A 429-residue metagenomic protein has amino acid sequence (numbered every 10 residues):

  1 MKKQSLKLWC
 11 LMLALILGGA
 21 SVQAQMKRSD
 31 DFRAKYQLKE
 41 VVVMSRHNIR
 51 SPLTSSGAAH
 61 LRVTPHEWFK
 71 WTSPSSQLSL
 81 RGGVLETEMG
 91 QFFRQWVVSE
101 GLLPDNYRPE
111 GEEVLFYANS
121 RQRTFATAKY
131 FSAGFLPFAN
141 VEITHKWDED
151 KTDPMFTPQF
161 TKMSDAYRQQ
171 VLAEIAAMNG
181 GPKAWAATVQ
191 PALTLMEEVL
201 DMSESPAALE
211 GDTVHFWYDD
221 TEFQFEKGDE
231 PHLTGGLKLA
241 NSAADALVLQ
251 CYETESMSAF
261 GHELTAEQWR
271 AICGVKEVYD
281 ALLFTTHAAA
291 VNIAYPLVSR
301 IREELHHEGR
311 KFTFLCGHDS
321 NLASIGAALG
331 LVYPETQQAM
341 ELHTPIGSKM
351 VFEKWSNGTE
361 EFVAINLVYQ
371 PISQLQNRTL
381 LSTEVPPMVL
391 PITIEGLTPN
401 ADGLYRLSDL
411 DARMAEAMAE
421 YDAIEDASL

Functional and structural regions predicted by a protein language model:
M1-C10: Bacterial N-terminal signal peptides that target proteins for export
C10-G18: Bacterial N-terminal signal peptides
A20-A24: Sec/Tat signal peptide C-region and signal peptidase I cleavage site
Q25-E113, N119-T313, G317-L429: Signature for phosphate-centric chemistry
